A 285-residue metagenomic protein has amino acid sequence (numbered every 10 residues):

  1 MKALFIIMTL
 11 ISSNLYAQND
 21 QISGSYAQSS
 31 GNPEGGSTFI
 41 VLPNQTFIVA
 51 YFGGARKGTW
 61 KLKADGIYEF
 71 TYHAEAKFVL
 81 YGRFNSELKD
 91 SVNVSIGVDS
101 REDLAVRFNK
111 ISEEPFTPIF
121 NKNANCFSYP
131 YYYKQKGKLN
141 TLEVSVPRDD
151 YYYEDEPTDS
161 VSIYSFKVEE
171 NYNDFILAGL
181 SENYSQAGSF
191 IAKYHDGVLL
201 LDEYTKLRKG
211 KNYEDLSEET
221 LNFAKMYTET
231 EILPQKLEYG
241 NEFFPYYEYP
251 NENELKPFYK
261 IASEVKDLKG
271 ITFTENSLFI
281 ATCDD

Functional and structural regions predicted by a protein language model:
M1-S23: Bacterial Sec-dependent N-terminal signal peptides
Q18-K63, I67-D285: Lipid interaction determinants
